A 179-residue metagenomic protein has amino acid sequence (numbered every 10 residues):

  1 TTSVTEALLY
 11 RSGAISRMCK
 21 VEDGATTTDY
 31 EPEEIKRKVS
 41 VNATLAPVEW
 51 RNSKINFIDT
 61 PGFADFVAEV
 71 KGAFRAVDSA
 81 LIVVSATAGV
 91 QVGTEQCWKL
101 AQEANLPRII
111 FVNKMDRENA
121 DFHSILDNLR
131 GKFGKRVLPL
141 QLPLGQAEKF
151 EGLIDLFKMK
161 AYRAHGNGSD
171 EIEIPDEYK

Functional and structural regions predicted by a protein language model:
T1-V90, F133, P139: P-loop NTPase switch module centered on the Walker A-proximal segment
R17, A86-K179: P-loop NTPase catalytic nucleotide-binding module
